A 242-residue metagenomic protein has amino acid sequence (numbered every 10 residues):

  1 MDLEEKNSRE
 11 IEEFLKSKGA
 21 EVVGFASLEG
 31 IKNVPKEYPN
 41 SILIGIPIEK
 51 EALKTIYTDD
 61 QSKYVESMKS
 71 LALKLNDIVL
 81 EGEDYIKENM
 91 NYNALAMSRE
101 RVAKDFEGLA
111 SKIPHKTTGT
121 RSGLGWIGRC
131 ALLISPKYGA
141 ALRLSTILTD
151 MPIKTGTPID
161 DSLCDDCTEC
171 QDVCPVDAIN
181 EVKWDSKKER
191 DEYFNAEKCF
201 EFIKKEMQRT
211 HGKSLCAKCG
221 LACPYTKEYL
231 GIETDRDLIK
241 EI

Functional and structural regions predicted by a protein language model:
M1-A72: Non-catalytic, usually N-terminal nucleic-acid engagement modules in DNA/RNA processing proteins
I31, S70-I242: Catalytic cores of enzyme domains
